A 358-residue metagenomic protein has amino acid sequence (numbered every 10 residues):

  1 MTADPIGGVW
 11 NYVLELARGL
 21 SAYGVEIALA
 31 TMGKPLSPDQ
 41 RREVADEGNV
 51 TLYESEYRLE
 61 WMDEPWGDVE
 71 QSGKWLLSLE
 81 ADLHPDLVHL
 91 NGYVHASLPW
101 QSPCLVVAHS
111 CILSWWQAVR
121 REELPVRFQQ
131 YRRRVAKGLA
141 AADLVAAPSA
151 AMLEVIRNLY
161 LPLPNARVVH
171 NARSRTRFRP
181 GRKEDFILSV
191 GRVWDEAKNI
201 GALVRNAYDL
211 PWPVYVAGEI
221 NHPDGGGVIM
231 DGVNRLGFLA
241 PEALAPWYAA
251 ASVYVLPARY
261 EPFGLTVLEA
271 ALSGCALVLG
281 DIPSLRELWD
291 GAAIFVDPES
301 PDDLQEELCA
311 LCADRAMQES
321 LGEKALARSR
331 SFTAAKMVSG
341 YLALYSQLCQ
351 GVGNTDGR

Functional and structural regions predicted by a protein language model:
L87, P99-V119, A146: Active-site proximal beta-strand in glycosyltransferases
P125-V145: Membrane-proximal helix-turn-helix segments that form the acceptor-binding/catalytic region of lipid-linked
L139, P246-A251: Short alpha-helical donor nucleotide-sugar binding micro-motif in glycosyltransferases
A140-A141, A147, L153-R173: Helix-loop-beta element that forms the nucleotide-linked donor phosphate-binding surface in glycosyltransferases
R179-K198, V204-P211, Y215: Conserved donor-binding/catalytic core segment of Leloir-type glycosyltransferases
D224-A245: Nucleotide-activated donor-binding/catalytic signature segment of Leloir-type glycosyltransferases, i.e., the conserved
R259: Aromatic "clamp/platform" in nucleotide-sugar-dependent glycosyltransferases that forms part of the donor/acceptor
L279, A293-D302, A310-A316: Conserved acidic donor-binding segment of nucleotide-sugar-dependent glycosyltransferases
